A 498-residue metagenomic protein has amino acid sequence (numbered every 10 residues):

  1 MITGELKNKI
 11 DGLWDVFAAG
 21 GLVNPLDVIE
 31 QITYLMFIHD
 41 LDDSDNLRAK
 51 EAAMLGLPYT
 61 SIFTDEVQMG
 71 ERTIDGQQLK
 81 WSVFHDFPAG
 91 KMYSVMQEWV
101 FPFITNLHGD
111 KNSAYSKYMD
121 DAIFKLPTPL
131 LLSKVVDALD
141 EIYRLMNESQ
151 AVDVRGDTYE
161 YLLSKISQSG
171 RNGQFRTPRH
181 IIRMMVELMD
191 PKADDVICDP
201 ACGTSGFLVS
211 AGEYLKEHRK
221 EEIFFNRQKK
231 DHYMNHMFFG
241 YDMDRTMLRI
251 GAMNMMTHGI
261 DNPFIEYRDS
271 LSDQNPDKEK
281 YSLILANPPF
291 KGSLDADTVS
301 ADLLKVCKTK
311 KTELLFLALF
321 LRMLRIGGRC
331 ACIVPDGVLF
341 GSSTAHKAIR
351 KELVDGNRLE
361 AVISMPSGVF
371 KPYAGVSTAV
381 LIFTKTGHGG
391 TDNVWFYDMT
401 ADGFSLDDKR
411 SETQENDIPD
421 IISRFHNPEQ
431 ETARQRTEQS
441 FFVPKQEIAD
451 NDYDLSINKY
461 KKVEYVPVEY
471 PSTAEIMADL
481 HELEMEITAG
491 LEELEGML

Functional and structural regions predicted by a protein language model:
M1-A193, F264-N275, S364-G368, G390-S405 (+1 more regions): Non-catalytic, mostly N-terminal accessory regions of nucleic-acid modification and defense proteins
V28, M243-I250, I265, T309-F383: Conserved Class I SAM-dependent methyltransferase catalytic core
D42, T204, R245, S272 (+5 more regions): Conserved nucleotide-binding/hydrolysis micro-motifs of P-loop NTPases
S164-S167, D295-D302: Gly-rich Lys/Arg/Thr-decorated short loops/hinges at beta-loop-alpha junctions or inter-strand turns that position
N172-A286, K291-S293, D302, K310 (+4 more regions): Conserved S-adenosyl-L-methionine
H236-F239, R268, V299-K305, S364-P366 (+1 more regions): Short beta-alpha connecting loops at secondary-structure transitions that line or flank enzyme active sites
R358-L359, K371-I421: C-terminal, active-site-flanking charged/polar segments
